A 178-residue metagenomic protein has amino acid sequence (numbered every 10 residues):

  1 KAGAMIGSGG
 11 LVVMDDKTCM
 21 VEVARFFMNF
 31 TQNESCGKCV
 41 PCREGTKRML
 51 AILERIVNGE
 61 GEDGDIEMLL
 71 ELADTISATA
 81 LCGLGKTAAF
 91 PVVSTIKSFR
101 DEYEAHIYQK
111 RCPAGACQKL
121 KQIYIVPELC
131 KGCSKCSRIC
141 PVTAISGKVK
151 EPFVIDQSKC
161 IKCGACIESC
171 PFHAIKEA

Functional and structural regions predicted by a protein language model:
K1-Q122: Redox cofactor-anchoring modules in respiratory/redox and cofactor-processing assemblies
L11-V12, V149, C166: Compositionally biased, intrinsically disordered low-complexity regions
A24, A73, A88, T95 (+5 more regions): Small-side-chain structural scaffolding
F27-F30, R111-G132, T143-K162, H173-A178: Ferredoxin-like iron-sulfur electron-transfer modules
C36-C42, C82, C130-C136, C140 (+2 more regions): Short cysteine clusters
R43-M49, A89, S137-T143, G147 (+2 more regions): Cys/His-rich zinc-coordinating "finger/knuckle" motifs
